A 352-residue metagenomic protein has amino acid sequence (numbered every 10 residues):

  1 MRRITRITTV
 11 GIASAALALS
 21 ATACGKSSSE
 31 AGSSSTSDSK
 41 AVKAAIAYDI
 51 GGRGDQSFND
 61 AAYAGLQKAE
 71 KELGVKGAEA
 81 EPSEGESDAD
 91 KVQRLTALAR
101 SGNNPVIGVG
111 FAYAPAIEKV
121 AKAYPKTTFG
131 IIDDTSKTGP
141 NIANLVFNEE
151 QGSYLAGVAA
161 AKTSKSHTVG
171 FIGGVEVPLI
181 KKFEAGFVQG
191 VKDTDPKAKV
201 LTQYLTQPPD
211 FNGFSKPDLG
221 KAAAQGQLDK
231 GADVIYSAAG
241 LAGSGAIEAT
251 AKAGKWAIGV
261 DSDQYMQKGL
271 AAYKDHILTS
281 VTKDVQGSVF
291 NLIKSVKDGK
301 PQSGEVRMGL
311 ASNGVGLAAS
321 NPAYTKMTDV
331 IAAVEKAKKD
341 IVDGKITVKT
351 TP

Functional and structural regions predicted by a protein language model:
M1-S14: N-terminal export and membrane-targeting signals
R3-R6, C24-K26, G32-P352: A residue-level marker of the well-folded mature domains of exported/periplasmic proteins
I12, A18, A31-S37: Intrinsically disordered, low-complexity segments
L19-A23: C-terminal motif of bacterial Sec signal peptides marking the signal peptidase cleavage site
